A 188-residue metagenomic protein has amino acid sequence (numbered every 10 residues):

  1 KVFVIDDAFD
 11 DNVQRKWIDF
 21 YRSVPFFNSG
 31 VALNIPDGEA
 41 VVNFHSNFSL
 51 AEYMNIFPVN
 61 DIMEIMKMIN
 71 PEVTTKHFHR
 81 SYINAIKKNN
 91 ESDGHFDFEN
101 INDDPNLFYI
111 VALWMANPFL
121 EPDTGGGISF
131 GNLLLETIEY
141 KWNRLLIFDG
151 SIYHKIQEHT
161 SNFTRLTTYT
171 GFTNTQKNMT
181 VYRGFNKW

Functional and structural regions predicted by a protein language model:
K1-T75, K187-W188: Non-heme Fe(II)/2-oxoglutarate
M63, M68-K187: Catalytic core of non-heme Fe(II) oxygenases with the double-stranded beta-helix
